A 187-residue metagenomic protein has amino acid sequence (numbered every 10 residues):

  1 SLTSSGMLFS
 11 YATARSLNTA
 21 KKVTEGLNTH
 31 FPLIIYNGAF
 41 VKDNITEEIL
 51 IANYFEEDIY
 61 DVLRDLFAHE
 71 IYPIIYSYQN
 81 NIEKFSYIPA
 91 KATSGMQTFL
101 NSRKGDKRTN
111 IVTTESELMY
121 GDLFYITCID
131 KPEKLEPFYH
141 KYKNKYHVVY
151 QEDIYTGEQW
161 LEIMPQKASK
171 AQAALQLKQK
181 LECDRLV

Functional and structural regions predicted by a protein language model:
S1-M7, A52-I59, P165-K180: Short, acidic loop-to-helix structural element flanking the phosphoryl-transfer center in phosphate-processing enzymes
L2, L66-F67, Y142, L181: Hydrophobic alpha-helical packing residues
T3-Q97: Active-site phosphate-binding/coordination module
Y76-V187: Conserved acidic, metal-coordinating active-site core of Asp-based, Mg2+-dependent phosphoryl-transfer enzymes
